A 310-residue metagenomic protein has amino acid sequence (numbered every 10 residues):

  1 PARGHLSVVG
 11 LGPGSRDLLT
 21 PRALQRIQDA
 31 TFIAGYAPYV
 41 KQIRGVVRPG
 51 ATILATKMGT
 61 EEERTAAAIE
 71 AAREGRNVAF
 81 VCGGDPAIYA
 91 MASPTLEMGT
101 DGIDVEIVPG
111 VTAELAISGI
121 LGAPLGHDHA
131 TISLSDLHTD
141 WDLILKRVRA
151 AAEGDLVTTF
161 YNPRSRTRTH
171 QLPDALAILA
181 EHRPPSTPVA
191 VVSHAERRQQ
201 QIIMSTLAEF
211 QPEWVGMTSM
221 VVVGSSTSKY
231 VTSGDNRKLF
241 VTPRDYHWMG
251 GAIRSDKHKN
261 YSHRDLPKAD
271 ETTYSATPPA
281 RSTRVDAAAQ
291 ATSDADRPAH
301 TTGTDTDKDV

Functional and structural regions predicted by a protein language model:
P1-R16, P21-V111, Q211, A252-N260: Class I S-adenosyl-L-methionine
P1-V8, R76-V78, E153-A289, D294-D296: A contiguous loop/helix-start segment that scaffolds small-molecule binding in enzyme catalytic cores
L11-L18, H138-W141, I203-S205: Short gly/ser/thr-rich secondary-structure transition/capping motifs
V40-Q42, E61-E62, T112-A116, L137-D140 (+1 more regions): Short gly/pro/ser/thr-enriched loop/turn and capping motifs at secondary-structure boundaries
I69, G119-L121, L145-R149, I178-A180 (+1 more regions): A generic local secondary-structure boundary/capping motif
G84-V157: Class I SAM-dependent methyltransferase SAM-binding "motif I" and its flanking Rossmann-like core
A289-V310: Long, low-complexity, intrinsically disordered segments
